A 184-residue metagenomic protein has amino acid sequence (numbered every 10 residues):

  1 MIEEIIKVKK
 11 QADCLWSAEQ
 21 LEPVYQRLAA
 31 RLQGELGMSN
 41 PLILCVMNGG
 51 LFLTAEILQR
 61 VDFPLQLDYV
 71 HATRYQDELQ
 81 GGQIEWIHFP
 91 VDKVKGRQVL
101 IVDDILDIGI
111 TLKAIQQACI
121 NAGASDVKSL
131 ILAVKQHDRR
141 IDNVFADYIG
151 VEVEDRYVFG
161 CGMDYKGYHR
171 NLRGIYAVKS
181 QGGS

Functional and structural regions predicted by a protein language model:
M1-S184: PRPP-associated nucleotide enzymes
